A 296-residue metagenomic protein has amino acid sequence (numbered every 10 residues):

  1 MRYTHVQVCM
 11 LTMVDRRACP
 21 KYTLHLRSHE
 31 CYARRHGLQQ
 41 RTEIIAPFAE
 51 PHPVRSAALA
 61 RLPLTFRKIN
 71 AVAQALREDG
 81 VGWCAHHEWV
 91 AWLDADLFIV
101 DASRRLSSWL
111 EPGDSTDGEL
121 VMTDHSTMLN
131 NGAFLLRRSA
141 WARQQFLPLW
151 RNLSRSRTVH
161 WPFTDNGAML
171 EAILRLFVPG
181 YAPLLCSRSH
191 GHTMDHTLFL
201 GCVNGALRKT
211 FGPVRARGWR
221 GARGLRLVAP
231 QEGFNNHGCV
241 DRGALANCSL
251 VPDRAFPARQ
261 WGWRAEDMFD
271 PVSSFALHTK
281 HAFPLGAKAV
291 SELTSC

Functional and structural regions predicted by a protein language model:
M1-H87, A140: N-terminal anchoring/stem segment of glycosyltransferases
M10, V90, N247: Conserved nucleotide-ligand handling architecture
M13-D15, E43-F48, L93-A95, T123-H125 (+2 more regions): Active-site-proximal beta-strand/loop segments in catalytic clefts of secreted hydrolases
R17-K21, A60-L64, S126, R157-W161 (+1 more regions): Short amphipathic alpha-helical molecular recognition features
A18-K21, R41, P51, I99-V100 (+3 more regions): Eukaryotic short linear interaction motifs
K21-S28, I45, R104-R105, F134-L135 (+3 more regions): Short coil/turn segments at secondary-structure boundaries
A60-L147: GT-A fold catalytic core of metal-dependent nucleotide-sugar glycosyltransferases, centered on the diacidic
N70, A142-C296: Catalytic core and acceptor-binding pocket of nucleotide-sugar-dependent glycosyltransferases
